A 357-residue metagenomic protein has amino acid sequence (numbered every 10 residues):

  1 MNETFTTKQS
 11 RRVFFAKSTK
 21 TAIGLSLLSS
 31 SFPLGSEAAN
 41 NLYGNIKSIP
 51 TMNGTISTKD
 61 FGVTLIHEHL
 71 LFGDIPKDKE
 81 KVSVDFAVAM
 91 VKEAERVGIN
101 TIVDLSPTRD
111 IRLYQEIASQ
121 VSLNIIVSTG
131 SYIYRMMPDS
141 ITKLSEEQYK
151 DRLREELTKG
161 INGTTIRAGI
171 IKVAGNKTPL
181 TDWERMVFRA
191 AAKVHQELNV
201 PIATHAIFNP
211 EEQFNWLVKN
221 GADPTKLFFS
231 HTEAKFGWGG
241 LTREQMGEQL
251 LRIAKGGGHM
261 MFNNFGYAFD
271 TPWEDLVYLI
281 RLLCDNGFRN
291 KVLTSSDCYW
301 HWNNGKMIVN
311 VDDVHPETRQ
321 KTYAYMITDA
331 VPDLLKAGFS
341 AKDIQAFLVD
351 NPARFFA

Functional and structural regions predicted by a protein language model:
M1-V13: N-terminal secretory signal peptides
S10-L28: N-terminal export leaders
S30-T58: C-terminal segment of N-terminal export signals and the immediately downstream linker at the start of the mature
F61-I66, L71-N124, E147-R167: Alpha-helical scaffold segments that flank or form the walls of functional sites
H67, I102, H195, M260 (+3 more regions): Divalent metal-coordination and catalytic microenvironments
E116-S119, I125-P201, R252, H259 (+1 more regions): Active-site gating/metal-coordination segments in enzymes
E197-D275, D312-A324, D333-A337: Active-site core of metal-dependent hydrolases
N263-N264, F288-D312: Short acidic/histidine-rich active-site segments
